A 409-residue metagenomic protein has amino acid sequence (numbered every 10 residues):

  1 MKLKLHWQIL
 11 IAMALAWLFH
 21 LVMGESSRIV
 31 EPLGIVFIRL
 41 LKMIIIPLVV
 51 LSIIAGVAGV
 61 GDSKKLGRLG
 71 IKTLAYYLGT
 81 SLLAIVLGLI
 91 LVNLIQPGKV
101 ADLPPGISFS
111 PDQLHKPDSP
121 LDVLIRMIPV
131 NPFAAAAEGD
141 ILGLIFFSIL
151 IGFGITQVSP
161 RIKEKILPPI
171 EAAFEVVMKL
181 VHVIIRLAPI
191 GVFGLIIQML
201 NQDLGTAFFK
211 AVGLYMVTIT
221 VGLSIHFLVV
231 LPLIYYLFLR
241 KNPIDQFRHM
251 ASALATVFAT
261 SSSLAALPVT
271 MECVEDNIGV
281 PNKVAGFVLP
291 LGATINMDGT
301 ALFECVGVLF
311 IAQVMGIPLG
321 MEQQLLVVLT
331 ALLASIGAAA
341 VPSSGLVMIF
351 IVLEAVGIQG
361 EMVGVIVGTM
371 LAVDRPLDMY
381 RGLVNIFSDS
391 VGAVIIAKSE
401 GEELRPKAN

Functional and structural regions predicted by a protein language model:
M1-G59: Anchoring transmembrane alpha helix of integral membrane proteins
K2, H6, L15-L21, I38-L41 (+3 more regions): Signature of multi-pass transmembrane helix bundles
I29-V30, G67, G205-L214, R240-A251 (+2 more regions): Membrane-water interface of transmembrane alpha-helices in multipass transporters/channels
E31, I35-R39, R68, R126 (+8 more regions): Short amphipathic alpha-helical coupling elements at transmembrane boundaries
A58-K65, V100, V158-E164, A172 (+5 more regions): Juxtamembrane helix-boundary/capping and inter-helix hinge elements in multi-pass membrane proteins
K65-K72, K179-I185, N277-G292, M321-E322 (+2 more regions): Membrane-interface alpha-helices at helix entry/exit sites of multi-pass transporters
V100, C305-N409: Transmembrane alpha-helical segments and their short flanking loops that form helix-hairpins/helix-helix interfaces
F247-E304, L332-L346, V373-I395: Alpha-helical membrane segments and immediately flanking helix-loop junctions that form or couple to the substrate/ion
